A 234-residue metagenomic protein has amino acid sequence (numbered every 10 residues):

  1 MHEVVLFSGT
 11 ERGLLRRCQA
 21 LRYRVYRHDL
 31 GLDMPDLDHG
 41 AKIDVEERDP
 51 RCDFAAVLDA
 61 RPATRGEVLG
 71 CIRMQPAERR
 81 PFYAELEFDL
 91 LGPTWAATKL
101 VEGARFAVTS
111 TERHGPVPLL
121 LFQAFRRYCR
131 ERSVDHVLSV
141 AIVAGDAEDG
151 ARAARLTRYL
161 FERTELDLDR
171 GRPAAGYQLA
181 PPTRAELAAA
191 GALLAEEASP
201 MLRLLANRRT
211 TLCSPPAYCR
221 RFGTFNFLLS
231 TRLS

Functional and structural regions predicted by a protein language model:
M1-L69: Short amphipathic alpha-helix that is part of the acyltransferase structural core
D29, L202, T231-L233: Glycosyltransferase-associated regions of secretory-pathway enzymes, highlighting luminal stem/catalytic domains
A55, I72, F106: Conserved GNAT-family N-acetyltransferase fold
D59-A63, T111-E112, L233-S234: Short loop segments at secondary-structure junctions
M74-R79: Acetyl-CoA-dependent GNAT
R80-R209, A217, G223-T224: Acyl-donor binding region in acyl/amide transferases
G223-S234: C-terminal "cap" of GNAT-fold acetyltransferases
